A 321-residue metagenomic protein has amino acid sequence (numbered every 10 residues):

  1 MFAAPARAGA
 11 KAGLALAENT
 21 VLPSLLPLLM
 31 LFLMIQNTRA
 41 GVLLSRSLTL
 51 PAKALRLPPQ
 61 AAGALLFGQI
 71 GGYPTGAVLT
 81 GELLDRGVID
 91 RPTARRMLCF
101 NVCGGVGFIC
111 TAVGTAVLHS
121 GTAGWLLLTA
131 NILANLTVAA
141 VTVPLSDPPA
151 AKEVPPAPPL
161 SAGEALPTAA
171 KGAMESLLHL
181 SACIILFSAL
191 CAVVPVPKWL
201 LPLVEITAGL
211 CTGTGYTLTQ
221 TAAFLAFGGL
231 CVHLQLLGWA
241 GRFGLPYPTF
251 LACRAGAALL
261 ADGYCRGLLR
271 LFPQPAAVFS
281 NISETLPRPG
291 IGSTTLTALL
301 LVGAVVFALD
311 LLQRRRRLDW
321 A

Functional and structural regions predicted by a protein language model:
M1, A10-T20, L26, M30 (+3 more regions): Selected transmembrane alpha-helices and immediately adjacent juxtamembrane segments of polytopic inner-membrane
M1-G41, N101-L126: Long, highly hydrophobic alpha-helical transmembrane signal-anchor segments
N19-L83: Membrane helical hairpin/interfacial module
L29, G81, D85, L98-P156 (+4 more regions): Alpha-helical transmembrane segments of multi-pass small-molecule/ion transporters
A40, L166, A170-V232: Transmembrane helical segments that form the transport core of multi-pass membrane transport proteins
A54-L118, P202-T214, L218-F243, A255: Alpha-helical membrane segments and immediately flanking helix-loop junctions that form or couple to the substrate/ion
P92, G107-C110, N135-L136, T219-R314: C-terminal transmembrane helix pair
R315-A321: Short, charged juxtamembrane terminal tails flanking transmembrane helices
